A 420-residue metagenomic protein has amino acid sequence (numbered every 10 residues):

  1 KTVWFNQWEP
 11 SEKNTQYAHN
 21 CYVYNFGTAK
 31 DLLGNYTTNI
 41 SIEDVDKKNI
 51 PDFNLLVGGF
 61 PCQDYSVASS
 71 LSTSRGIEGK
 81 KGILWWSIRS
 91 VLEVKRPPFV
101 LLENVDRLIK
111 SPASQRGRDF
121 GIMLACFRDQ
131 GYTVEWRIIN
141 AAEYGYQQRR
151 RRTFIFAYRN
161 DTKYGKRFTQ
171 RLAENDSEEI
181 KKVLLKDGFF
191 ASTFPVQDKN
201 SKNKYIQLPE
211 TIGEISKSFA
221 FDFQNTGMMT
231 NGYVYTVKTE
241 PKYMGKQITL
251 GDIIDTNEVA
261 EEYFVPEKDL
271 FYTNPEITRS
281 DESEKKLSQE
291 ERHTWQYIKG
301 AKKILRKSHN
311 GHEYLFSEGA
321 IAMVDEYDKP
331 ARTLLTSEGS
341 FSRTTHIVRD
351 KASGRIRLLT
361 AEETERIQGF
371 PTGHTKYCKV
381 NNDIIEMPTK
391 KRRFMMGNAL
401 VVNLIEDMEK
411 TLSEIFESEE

Functional and structural regions predicted by a protein language model:
K1-F99, V105-F120: Core alpha/beta nucleotide-donor-binding catalytic domains of modification enzymes
N39, D106, Y132-E143: Conserved S-adenosyl-L-methionine
Q63-V67, L108-S111, G145-R149, K163-K166 (+2 more regions): Short catalytic/ligand-binding loop motif for oxyanion handling, primarily in non-cytosolic enzymes, centered on
Q115-V134: Conserved Class I S-adenosyl-L-methionine
M123, E135, R149-T153, P330 (+1 more regions): Residues that flank catalytic or metal-binding motifs in active/ligand-binding sites
Y146-K242: Flexible, glycine-/basic-rich loop-and-beta segments that form/coincide with the SAM-dependent methyltransferase
G232-E420: C-terminal target-recognition/interaction regions appended to catalytic cores
